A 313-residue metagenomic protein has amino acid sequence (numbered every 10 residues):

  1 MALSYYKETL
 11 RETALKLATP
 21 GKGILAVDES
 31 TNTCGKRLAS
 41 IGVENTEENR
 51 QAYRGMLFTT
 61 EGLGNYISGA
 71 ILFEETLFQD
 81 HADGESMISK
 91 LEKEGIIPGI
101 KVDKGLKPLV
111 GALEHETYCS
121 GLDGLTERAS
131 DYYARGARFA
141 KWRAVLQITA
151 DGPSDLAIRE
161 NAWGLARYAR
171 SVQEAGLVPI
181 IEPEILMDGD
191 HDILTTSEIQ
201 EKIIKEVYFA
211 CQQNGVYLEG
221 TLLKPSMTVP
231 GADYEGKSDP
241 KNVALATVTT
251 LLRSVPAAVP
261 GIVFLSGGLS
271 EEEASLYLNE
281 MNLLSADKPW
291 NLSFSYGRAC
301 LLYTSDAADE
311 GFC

Functional and structural regions predicted by a protein language model:
A2-K90, I97-G105: N-terminal capping/small domains of soluble enzymes
T19-G23, L63-S68, E94-P98, G136-R138 (+4 more regions): Short, well-ordered coil/turn segments that N-cap beta-strands
G21-I41, E94-E116, F139-G152, L186-M187 (+1 more regions): N-terminal small/glycine-rich loop or linker at the start of catalytic domains across soluble metabolic enzymes
T46, W142, I181, L223 (+1 more regions): Conserved, mostly hydrophobic/aromatic
H115-E127, D155-R167: Glycine-rich anion/phosphate-binding loops
G124-R135, Y168, E174-L177, E198-L222 (+1 more regions): Alpha/beta enzyme core
Y217-S295: Catalytic alpha/beta core domains of metabolic enzymes, predominantly
Y303-F312: Conserved small/polar residues in nucleotide/adenosyl-binding loops
